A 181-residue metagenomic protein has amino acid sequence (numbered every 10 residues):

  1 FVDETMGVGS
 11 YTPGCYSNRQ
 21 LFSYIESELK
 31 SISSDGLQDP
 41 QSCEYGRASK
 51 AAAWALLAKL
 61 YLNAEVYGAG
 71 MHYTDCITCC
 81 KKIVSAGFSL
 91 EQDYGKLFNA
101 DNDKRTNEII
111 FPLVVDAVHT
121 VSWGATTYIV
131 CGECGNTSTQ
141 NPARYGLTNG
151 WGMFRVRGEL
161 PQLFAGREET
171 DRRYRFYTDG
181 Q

Functional and structural regions predicted by a protein language model:
F1-A48, Y61-G68, D75: Aromatic-anchored glycine-rich loop motif in surface-exposed flexible loops
M6, Y45, K82-S85, S89-Q181: Elongated scaffold/linker segments in the mid-to-C-terminal portions of large proteins
A53, Y73-C76: Hydrophobic packing residues in well-ordered alpha-helices of helical domains and bundles
A53-W54, I110: Catalytic cores of carbohydrate-active enzymes
